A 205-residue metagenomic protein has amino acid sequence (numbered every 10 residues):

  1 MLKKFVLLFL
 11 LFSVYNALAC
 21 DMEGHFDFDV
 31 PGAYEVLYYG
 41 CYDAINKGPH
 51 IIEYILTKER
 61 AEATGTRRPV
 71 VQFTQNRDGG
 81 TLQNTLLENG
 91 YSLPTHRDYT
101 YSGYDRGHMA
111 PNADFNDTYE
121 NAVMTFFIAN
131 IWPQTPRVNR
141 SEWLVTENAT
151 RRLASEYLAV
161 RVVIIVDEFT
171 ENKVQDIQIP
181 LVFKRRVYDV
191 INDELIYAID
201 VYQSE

Functional and structural regions predicted by a protein language model:
K4-S13: Sec-dependent N-terminal signal peptides
L11, R60-A61, R185: Signature of the chorismate-utilizing enzyme
Y15-A19: Sec/Tat signal peptide C-region and signal peptidase I cleavage site
C20-Y39: Short N-terminal segments immediately surrounding and downstream of signal-peptide cleavage
P31-E35, A44-N46, I177-P180: A short catalytic or substrate-binding loop motif that flags glycine-/basic-rich loops and adjacent residues that bind
V36-D105: Short, His- and charge-rich active-site/binding loops that engage polyanionic ligands
G80-E205: Domain-level detector of nuclease and nuclease-like folds in predominantly extracellular/periplasmic contexts
